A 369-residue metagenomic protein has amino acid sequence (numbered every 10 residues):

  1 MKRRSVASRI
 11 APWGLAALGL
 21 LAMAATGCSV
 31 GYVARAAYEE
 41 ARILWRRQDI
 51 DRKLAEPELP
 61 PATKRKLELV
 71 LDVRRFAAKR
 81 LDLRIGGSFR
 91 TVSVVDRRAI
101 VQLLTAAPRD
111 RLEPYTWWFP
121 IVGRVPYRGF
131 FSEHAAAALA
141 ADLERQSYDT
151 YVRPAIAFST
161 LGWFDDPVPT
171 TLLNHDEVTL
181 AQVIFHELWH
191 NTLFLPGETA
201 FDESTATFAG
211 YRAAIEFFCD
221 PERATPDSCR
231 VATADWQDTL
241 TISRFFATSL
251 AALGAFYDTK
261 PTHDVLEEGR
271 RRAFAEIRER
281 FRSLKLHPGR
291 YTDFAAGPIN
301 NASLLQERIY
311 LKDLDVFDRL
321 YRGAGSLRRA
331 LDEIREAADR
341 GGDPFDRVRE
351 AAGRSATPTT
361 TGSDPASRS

Functional and structural regions predicted by a protein language model:
K2-L15: Bacterial N-terminal signal peptides that target proteins for export
W13-A25: Bacterial N-terminal signal peptides
A24-Q48: Bacterial Sec signal peptide processing site at the extreme N-terminus
I43, E56, T63-V70, G129-A136 (+6 more regions): Solvent-exposed, acidic/flexible segments
L44-L59, T116-V125, G297-P298, D315: Acidic/histidine-rich, surface-exposed loop or edge segments in extracytoplasmic proteins
D49-R80: Post-signal-peptide N-terminal segment of Sec-exported extracytoplasmic proteins
V73-L240, L250: Acidic/His-rich structured neighborhood in mature extracellular/periplasmic domains
S243-S369: Pan-zinc metallopeptidase signature
